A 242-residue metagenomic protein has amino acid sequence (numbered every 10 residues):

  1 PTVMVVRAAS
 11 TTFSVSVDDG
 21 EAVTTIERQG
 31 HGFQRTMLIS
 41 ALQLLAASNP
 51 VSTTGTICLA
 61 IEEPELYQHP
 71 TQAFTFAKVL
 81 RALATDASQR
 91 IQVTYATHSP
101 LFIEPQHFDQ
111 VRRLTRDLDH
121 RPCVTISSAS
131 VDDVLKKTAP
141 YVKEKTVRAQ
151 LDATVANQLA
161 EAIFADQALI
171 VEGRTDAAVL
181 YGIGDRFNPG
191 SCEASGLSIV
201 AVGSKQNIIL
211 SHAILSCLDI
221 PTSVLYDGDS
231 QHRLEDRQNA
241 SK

Functional and structural regions predicted by a protein language model:
P1-G20: Alpha-helical coupling/stalk and coiled-coil linker elements that connect catalytic or binding modules and transmit
A8-T12, T54, F164: A general secondary-structure signal for short beta-strands and their flanking turns/coil in non-transmembrane regions
V15-K145, A149-Q158: Switch/communication elements of ASCE P-loop NTPase nucleotide-binding domains
E65, T175, S230: Short, glycine/acidic-enriched loop or turn micro-motifs at the edges of active sites
T85, I103, D109-Y226: RecA-like P-loop NTPase motor core
D227-K242: Activity-critical C-terminal alpha-helical subdomain
